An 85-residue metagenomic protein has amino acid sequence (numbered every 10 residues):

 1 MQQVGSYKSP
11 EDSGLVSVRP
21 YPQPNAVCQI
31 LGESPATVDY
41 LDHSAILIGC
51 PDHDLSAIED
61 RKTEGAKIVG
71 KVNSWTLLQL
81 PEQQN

Functional and structural regions predicted by a protein language model:
Q2-A57: N-terminal secretory signal peptides
E11, S17, D60-N85: C-terminal partner/receptor-binding element of secreted or periplasmic proteins
